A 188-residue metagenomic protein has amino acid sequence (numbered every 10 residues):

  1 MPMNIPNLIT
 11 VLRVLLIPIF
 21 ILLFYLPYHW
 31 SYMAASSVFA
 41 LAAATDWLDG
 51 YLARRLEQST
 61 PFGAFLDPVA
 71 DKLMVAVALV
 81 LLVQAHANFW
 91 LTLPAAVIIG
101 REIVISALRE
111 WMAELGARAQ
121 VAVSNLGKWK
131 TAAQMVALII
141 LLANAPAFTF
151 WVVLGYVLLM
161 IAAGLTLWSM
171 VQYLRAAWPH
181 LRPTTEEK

Functional and structural regions predicted by a protein language model:
M1-N7, V11, L16-I17, P27 (+2 more regions): C-terminal membrane-associated helical module and adjoining short loops/tails
L15, A44-Y51, V69, L73 (+2 more regions): Active-site His/Glu-centered metal-binding helix of metallohydrolases
L16-F62, A78-I99, V152-L167: Membrane-embedded alpha-helical segments that form the functional core of polytopic membrane enzymes, especially those
A53, L79-V83, L108, M112-A113 (+1 more regions): Hydrophobic alpha-helical interface/terminus motif in multipass membrane transporters
F65-K72, L79: Long, highly hydrophobic alpha-helical transmembrane signal-anchor segments
L66-V69, A96-V97, S124-G127: Cytoplasmic-side transmembrane-helix entry/capping segments in multi-pass membrane proteins
A76, V80, M135-V136: Hydrophobic alpha-helical transmembrane segments in multi-pass membrane proteins
P94, R101-W111, A132, V136-I139: Mid-bilayer segments of alpha-helical transmembrane spans in multi-pass integral membrane proteins that mediate
